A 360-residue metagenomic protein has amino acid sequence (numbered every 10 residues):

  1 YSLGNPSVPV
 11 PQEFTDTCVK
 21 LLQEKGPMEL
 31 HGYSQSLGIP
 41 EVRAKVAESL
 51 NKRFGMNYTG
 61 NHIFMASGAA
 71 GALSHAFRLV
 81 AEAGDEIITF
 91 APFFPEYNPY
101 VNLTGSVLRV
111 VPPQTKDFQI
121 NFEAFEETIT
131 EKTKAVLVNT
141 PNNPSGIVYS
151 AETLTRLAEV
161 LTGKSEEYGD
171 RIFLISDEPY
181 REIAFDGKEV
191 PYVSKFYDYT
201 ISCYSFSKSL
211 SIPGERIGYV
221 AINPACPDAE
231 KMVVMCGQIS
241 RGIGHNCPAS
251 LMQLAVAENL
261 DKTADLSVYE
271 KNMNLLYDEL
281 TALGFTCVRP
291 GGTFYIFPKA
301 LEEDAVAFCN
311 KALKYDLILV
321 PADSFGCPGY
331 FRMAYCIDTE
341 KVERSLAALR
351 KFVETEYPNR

Functional and structural regions predicted by a protein language model:
G4-K25, L37, E41, E48-R360: PLP-dependent class I/II
E29-L30: Pre-Walker A segment
